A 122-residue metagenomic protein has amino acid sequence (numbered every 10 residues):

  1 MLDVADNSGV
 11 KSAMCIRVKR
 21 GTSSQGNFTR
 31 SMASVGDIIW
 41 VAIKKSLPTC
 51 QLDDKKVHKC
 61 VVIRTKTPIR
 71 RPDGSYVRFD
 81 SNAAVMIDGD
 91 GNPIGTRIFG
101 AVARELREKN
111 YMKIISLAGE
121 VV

Functional and structural regions predicted by a protein language model:
M1-V122: Ribosome-associated RNA-binding proteins
